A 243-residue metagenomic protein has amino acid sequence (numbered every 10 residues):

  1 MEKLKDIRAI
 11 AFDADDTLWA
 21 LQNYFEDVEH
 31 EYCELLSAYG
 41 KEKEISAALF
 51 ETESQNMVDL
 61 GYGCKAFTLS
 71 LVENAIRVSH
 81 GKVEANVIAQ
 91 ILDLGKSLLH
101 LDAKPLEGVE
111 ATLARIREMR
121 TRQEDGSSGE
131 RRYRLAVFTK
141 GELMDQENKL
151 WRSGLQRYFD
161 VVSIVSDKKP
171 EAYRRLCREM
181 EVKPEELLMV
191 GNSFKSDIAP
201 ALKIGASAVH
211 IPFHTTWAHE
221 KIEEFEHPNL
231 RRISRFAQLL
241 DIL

Functional and structural regions predicted by a protein language model:
M1-I7, E110, A114, T121 (+1 more regions): Asp-based, Mg2+/Mn2+-dependent phosphohydrolase catalytic module
E2-A48: Active-site neighborhood of HAD-like aspartate-dependent phosphohydrolases
L21, F25, E42-S46, G63-T68 (+2 more regions): Alpha-helix N-cap/helix-initiation sites
V28-Y32, L36, L49, E53 (+2 more regions): Hydrophobic alpha-helical core bundles mediating ligand binding, dimerization, or RNAP-core interactions
Y39-E42, H80-K82, G154-R157, E181: Short helix-capping segments at alpha-helix termini
T52-L98, A111, R115-E118: A metal-dependent, Asp-based hydrolase signature
N86-L94, L98-K104, V109-S153, V162-D167: Substrate-recognition element of Asp-dependent hydrolases with the DxDx(T/V) motif
